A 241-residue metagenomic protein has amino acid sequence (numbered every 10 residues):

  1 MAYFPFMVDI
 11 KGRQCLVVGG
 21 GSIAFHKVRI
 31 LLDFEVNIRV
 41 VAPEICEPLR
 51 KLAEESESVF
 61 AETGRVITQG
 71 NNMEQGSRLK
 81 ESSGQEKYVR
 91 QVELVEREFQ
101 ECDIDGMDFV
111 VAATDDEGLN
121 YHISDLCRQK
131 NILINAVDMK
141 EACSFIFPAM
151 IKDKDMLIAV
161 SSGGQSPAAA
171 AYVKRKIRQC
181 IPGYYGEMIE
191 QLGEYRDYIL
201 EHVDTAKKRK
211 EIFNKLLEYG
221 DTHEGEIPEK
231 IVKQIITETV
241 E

Functional and structural regions predicted by a protein language model:
M1-E44, P48-L52: Hydrophobic, well-ordered beta-alpha structural blocks that scaffold small-molecule cofactor pockets
S22-I23, G118, G164: Residue-level detector of alpha-helix initiation sites
E54-Q91: Intrinsically disordered, low-complexity terminal tails and inter-domain linkers enriched for S/T/G/P/D/E
V89-C102: Glycine-rich, highly charged phosphate/nucleotide-binding loops
D105-G106, D153: Alpha-helix C-terminal capping/helix-to-coil transition sites in glycosyltransferase folds
F109-A113, N120-F145: ADP-ribose/adenylate-binding Rossmann-like module
A136-Y185: E1/E1-like adenylate-forming module used to activate ubiquitin-like modifiers and sulfur-carrier proteins
G164-E241: An accessory alpha-helical subdomain
